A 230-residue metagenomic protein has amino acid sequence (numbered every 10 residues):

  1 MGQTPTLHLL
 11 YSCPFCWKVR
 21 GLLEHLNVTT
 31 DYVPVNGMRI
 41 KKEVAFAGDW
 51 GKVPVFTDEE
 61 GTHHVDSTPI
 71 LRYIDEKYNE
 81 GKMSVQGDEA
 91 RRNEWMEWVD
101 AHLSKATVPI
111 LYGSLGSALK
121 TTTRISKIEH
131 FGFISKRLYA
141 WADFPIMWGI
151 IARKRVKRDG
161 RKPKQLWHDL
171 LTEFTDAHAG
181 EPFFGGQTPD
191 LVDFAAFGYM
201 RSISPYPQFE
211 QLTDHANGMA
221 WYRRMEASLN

Functional and structural regions predicted by a protein language model:
M1-S135: GST-like domain detector, emphasizing the conserved glutathione-binding G-site in the N-terminal thioredoxin-like
P14-K18, P205, N217, W221: Conserved alpha-helical elements of sugar-nucleotide-dependent glycosyltransferases
A45, T213, R223-E226: Alpha-helix boundary recognition
P69, E94, D193-F194, G198 (+1 more regions): Amphipathic alpha-helical interaction segments
S104-N217: GST-like fold's C-terminal all-alpha helical module
G218-N230: C-terminal active-site "lid" helix and adjoining low-complexity regulatory extension at the edge of ATP-using catalytic
